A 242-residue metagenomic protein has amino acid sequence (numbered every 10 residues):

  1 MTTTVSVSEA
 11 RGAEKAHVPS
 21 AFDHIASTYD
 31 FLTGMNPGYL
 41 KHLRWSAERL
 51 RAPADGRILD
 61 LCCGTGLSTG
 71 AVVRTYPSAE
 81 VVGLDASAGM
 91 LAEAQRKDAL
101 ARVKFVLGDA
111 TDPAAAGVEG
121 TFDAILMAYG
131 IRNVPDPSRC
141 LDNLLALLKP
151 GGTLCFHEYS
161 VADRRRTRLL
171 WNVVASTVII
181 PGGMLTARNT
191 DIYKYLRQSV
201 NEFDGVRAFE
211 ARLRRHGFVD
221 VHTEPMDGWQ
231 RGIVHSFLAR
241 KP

Functional and structural regions predicted by a protein language model:
T2-A52, L67-A71, E93, K194-R197: Conserved class I S-adenosyl-L-methionine
A16, T33-N36, V161-R212, P225: C-terminal alpha-helical "lid/dimerization" subdomain adjacent to the S-adenosyl-L-methionine
R57-P113: Class I SAM-dependent methyltransferase SAM/SAH-binding core
T111-I125: A short acidic, Gly/Pro-enriched loop at the edge of an enzyme's catalytic core that lines a small-molecule cofactor
A124-P137: A short SAM/SAH-binding and catalytic strip from SAM-dependent methyltransferases
S138-P150: A short glycine-rich, Lys/Arg-flanked "PGG" loop and its adjoining helix->strand segment in the class I
G152-Y159: Conserved beta-strand signature within the Rossmann-like core of class I S-adenosyl-L-methionine
H216-P242: Core SAM-dependent methyltransferase catalytic element
